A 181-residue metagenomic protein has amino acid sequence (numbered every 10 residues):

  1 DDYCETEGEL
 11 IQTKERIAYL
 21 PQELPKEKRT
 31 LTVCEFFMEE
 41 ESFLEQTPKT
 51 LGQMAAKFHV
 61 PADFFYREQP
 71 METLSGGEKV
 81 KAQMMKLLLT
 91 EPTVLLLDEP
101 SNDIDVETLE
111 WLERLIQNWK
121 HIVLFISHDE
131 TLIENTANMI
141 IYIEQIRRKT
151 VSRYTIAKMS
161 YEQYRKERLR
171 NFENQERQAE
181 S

Functional and structural regions predicted by a protein language model:
D1-Q175: ABC ATP-binding cassette signature C-motif
E176-S181: Charge-rich, low-complexity alpha-helical coiled-coil segments
